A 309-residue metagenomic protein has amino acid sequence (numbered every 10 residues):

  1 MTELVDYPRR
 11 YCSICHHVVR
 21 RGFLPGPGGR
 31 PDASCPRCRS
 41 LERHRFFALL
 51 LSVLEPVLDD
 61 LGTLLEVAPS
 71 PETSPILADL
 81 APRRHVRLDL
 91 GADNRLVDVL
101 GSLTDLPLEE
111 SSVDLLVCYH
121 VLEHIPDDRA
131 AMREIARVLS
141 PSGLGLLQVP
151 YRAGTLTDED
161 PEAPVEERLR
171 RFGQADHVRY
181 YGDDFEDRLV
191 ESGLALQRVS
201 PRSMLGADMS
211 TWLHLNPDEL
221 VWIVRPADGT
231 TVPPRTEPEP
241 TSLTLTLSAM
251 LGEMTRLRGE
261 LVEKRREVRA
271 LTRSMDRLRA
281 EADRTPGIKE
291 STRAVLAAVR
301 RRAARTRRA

Functional and structural regions predicted by a protein language model:
E3-D6, R10, P126-A249: S-adenosyl-L-methionine-dependent methyltransferase catalytic module, highlighting the catalytic core
V5-Y11, G28-A33, D60: Short metal-coordination and nucleic-acid-contact micro-motifs, chiefly zinc-binding Cys/His arrays
C12-C15, C35-C38: Short cysteine-rich clusters marking metal-coordination/redox-active sites
V19, E42, P71: Cys/His-rich microdomains that often coordinate metals
G62-D105: Class I SAM-dependent methyltransferase SAM/SAH-binding core
L103-L116: A short acidic, Gly/Pro-enriched loop at the edge of an enzyme's catalytic core that lines a small-molecule cofactor
D114-P126: A short SAM/SAH-binding and catalytic strip from SAM-dependent methyltransferases
V232-A309: Boundary detector for helix-to-coil junctions that initiate low-complexity/charged tails
